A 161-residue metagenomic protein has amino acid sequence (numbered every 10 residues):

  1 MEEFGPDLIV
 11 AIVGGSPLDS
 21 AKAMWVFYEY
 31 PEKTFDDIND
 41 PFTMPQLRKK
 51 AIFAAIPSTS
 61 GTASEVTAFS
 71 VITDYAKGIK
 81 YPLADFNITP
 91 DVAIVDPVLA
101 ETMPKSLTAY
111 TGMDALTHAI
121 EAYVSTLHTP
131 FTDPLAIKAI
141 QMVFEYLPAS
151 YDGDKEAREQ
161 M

Functional and structural regions predicted by a protein language model:
E3-V95: Glycine/threonine-rich beta-strand-loop-alpha-helix active-site module that forms ligand/phosphate-binding
F69-M161: Carboxylate- and glycine-rich phosphate/diphosphate-binding segment that chelates Mg2+/Mn2+
